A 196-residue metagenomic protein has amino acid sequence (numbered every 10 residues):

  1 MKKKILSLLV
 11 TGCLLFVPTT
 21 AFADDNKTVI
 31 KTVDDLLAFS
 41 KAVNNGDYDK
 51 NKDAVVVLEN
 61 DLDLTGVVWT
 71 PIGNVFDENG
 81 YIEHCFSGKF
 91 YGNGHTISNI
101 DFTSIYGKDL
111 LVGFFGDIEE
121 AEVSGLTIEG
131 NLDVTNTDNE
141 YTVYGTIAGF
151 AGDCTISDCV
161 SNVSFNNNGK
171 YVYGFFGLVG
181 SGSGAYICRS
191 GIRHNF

Functional and structural regions predicted by a protein language model:
K2-F22: Sec-dependent N-terminal signal peptides of Gram-positive bacterial secreted proteins and lipoproteins
F22-F196: Surface-exposed repetitive/solenoidal architectures
